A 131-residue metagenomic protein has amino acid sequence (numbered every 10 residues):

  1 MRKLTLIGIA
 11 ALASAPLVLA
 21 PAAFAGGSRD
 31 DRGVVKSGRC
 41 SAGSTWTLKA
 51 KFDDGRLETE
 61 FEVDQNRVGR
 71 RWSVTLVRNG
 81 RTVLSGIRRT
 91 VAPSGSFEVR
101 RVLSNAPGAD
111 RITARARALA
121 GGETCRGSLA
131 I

Functional and structural regions predicted by a protein language model:
M1-A25: Secretory targeting and sorting signals
F24-R56, A130-I131: Transition segment at domain starts
G33-V35, R81-S94, A130: Solvent-exposed serine/threonine-rich low-complexity stretches and specific carbohydrate-binding patches
E58-D64: Short edge beta-strand/loop segments characteristic of extracellular beta-sandwich folds
V68-V74, I112: Short beta-strand/loop motifs in extracellular/secreted proteins, especially within beta-sandwich accessory domains
G95-N105: Exposed aromatic-hydrophobic patches
P107-A120: Short, aromatic- and glycine-rich surface loops/edge beta-strands on solvent-exposed regions
G121-I131: Edge beta-strands of extracellular beta-sandwich domains
